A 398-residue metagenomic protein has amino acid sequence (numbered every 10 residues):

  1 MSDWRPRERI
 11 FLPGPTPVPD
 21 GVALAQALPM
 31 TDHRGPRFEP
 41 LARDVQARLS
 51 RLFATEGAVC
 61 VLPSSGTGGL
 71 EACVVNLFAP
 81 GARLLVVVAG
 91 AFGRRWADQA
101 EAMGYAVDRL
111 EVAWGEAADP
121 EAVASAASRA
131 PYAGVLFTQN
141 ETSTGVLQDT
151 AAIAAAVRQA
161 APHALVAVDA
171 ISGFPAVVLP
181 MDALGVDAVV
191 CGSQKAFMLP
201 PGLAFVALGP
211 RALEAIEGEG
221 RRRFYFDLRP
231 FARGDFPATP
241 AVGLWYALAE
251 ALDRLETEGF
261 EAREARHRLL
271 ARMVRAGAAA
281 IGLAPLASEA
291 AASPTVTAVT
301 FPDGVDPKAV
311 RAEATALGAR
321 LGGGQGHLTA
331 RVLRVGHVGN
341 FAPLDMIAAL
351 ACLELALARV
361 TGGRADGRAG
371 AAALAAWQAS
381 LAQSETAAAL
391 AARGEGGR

Functional and structural regions predicted by a protein language model:
R7-P63, T67: A glycine-/small-polar-enriched, mobile loop at the entrance of the PLP active site in fold-type I
P17-V18, Q194-A280, A382-Q383, A387-A389 (+1 more regions): Active-site C-terminal subdomain of aminotransferase-like
E56-L85, A89, G93-W96: Conserved beta-loop-alpha segment that forms the PLP phosphate-binding cup at the N-terminus of a helix
A118-P175: Active-site phosphate-binding strand-loop segment of PLP-dependent enzymes
D182-Q194: Conserved active-site segment immediately N-terminal to the catalytic lysine that forms the internal aldimine
A284-T315: Conserved PLP-binding catalytic core of the aspartate aminotransferase-like
R331-R398: PLP-dependent enzyme catalytic core of the Aspartate aminotransferase-like
